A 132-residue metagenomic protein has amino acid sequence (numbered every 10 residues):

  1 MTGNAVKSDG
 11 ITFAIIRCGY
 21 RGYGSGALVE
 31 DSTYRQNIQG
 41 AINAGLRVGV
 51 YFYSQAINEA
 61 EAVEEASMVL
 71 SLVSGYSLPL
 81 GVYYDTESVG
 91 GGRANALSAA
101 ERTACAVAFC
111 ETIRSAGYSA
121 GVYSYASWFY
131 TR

Functional and structural regions predicted by a protein language model:
M1-A116: Substrate-binding cleft of extracellular glycoside hydrolase catalytic domains
N95, T131-R132: A short secondary-structure junction signal
I113-T131: Aromatic-lined carbohydrate-recognition surfaces of secreted/lumenal glycan-active proteins
